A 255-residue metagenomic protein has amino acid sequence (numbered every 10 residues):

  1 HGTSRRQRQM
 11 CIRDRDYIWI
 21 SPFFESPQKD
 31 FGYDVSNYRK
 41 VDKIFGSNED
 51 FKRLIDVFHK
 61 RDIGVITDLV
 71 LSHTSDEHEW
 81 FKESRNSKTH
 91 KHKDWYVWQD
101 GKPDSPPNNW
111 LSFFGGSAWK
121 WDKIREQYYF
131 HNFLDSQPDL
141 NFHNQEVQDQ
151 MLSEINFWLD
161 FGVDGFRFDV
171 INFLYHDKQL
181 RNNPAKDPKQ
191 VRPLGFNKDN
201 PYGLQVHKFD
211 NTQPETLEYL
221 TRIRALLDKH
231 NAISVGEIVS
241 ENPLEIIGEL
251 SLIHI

Functional and structural regions predicted by a protein language model:
H1, H59, H73, H78 (+1 more regions): Histidine-centered active-site/metal-ligand motif
H1-R8, I12, I253-H254: Single conserved hydrophobic/aromatic residue that forms the stacking wall/gate of nucleotide- or nucleobase-binding
R13-R53, I63, L71-E77, I171-K189 (+1 more regions): Aromatic-lined carbohydrate-binding/catalytic grooves of carbohydrate-active enzymes
I18-I20, V65-T67, F166, S234-G236: Hydrophobic faces of well-ordered beta-strands that scaffold small-molecule active sites in alpha/beta enzyme cores
F31, S75-I253: Alpha-amylase-like alpha-glycosidases and glucanotransferases acting on alpha-linked glucans and related
K52-R61, L220-D228: Surface-exposed amphipathic alpha-helices with a cationic face
I55-V70, W158, V163: Conserved beta-strand->loop/alpha-helix structural units within folded catalytic cores of enzymes with alpha/beta
